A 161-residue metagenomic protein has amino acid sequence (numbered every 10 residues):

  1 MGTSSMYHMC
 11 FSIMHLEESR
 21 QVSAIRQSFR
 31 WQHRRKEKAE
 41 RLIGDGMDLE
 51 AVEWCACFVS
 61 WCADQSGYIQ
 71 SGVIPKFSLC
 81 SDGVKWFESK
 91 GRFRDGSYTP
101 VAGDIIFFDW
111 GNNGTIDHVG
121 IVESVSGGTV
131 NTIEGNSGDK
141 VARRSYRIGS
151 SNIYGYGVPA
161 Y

Functional and structural regions predicted by a protein language model:
M1-S71: N-terminal capping segments
W31, K36-E50, D109-S151: Glycine-rich catalytic cores of cysteine/serine-nucleophile enzymes that process amide/ester linkages in cell-envelope
I69-D139: ...with weaker cross-activation on analogous glycine-rich loops/strands in unrelated enzymes
G149-Y161: Low-complexity, Gly/Ser/Thr/Pro-rich intrinsically disordered linker/tail segments
